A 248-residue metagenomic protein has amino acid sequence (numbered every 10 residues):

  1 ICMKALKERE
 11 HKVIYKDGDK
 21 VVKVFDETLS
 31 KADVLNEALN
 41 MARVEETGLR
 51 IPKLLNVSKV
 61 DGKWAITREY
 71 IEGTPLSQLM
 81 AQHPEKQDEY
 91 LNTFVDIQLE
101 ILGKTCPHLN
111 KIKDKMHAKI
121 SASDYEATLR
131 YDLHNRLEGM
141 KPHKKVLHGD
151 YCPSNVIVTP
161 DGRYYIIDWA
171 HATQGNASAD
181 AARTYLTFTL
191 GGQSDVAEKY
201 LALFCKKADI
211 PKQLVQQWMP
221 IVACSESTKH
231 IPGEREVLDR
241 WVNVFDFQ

Functional and structural regions predicted by a protein language model:
K4-L35, A42: ATP-binding glycine-rich loop module of kinase domains
E45-N56: Conserved HxN/HPN-centered segment at the entrance to the catalytic loop of eukaryotic protein kinase-like domains
D61-P75: Conserved short submotifs of the Hanks-type protein kinase catalytic core that shape the nucleotide-binding pocket
L76-E85: AlphaC helix of the protein kinase catalytic domain
E85-K113: Internal "kinase-insert"/substrate-recognition segments embedded within catalytic cores of ATP-dependent enzymes
G103-G149, T159-P160, Y165, R240-F245: An alpha-helical support segment within catalytic cores of ATP-dependent transferases
D168-A172: Activation of the activation-loop gatekeeper triad in protein kinase-fold domains
R183-Q248: Helix-rich C-terminal or lid/interface subdomains of diverse kinases
